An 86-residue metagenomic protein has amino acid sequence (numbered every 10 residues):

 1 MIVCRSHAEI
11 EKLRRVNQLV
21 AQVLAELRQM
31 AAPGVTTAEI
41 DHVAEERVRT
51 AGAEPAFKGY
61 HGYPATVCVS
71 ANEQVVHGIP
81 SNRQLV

Functional and structural regions predicted by a protein language model:
M1-V86: Active-site neighborhoods and metal-handling regions in enzymes and metal-associated proteins
